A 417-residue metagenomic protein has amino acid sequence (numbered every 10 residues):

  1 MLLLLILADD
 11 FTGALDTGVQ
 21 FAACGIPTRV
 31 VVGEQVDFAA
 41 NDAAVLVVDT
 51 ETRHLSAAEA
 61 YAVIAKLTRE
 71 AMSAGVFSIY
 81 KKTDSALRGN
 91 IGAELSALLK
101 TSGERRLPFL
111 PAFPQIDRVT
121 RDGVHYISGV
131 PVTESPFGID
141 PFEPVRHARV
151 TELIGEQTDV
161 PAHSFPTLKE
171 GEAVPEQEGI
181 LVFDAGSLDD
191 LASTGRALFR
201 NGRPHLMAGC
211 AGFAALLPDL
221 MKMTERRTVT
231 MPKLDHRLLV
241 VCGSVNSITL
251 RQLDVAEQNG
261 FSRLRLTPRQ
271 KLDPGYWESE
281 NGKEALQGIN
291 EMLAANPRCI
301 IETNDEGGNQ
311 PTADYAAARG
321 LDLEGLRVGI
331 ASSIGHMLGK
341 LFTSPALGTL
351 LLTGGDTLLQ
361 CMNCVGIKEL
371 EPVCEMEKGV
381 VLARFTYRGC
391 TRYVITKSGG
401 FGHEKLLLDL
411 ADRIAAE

Functional and structural regions predicted by a protein language model:
M1-L5, P27, V31, A44 (+4 more regions): Cap/lid and interdomain-hinge subdomains that line or gate substrate/regulatory clefts in soluble alpha/beta enzymes
I6-A8, R29-V31, I79-K82, L107-P111 (+9 more regions): General beta-strand structural signal in soluble alpha/beta enzymes
T17-V19, N90-E94, R118-H125, S193-A197 (+4 more regions): Short acidic, glycine/serine/threonine-rich loops at helix termini
A23-V45, L293, E371-T391: N-terminal short beta-loop-beta anion/metal-coordinating cradle
A44-T52, P297, R384-E417: A structural-propensity feature for long, helix-poor, extended segments
S128-G288: Conserved, well-structured core segments that form the ligand-binding/active-site neighborhood of functional domains
E291-T353: C-terminal structural cap/anchor segments
L347-L406: Conserved, well-ordered active-site substructure
